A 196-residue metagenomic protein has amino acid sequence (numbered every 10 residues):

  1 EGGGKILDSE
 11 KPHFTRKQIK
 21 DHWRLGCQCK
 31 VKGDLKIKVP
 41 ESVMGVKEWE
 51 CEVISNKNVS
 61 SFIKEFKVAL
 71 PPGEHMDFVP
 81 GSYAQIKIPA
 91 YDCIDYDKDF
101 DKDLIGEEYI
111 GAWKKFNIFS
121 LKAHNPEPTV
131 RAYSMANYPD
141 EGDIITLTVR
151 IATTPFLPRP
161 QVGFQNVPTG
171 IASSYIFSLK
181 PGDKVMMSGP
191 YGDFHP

Functional and structural regions predicted by a protein language model:
E1-M44: Iron-sulfur (Fe-S) cluster-binding segments and ferredoxin-like electron-carrier domains, especially [2Fe-2S]
G33-D34, S42-M44, D140-D143, A152-F156 (+1 more regions): A short acidic, glycine/proline-enriched capping/turn motif at secondary-structure boundaries, especially helix N-cap
L35, A84, V185-M187: Generic structural signal for buried aliphatic residues
P40-S42, P89, P190: Short, surface-exposed secondary-structure boundary micro-motifs
K47: Cofactor-/ligand-binding subdomain signature composed of acidic, glycine-rich, tryptophan-containing flexible loops
E50-K180: Ferredoxin-reductase
N166-P168, M187-P190: Short gly/ser/thr-rich secondary-structure transition/capping motifs
Y175, G189-P196: A short, basic/flexible loop-to-alpha-helix module at the beginning of a structural domain
